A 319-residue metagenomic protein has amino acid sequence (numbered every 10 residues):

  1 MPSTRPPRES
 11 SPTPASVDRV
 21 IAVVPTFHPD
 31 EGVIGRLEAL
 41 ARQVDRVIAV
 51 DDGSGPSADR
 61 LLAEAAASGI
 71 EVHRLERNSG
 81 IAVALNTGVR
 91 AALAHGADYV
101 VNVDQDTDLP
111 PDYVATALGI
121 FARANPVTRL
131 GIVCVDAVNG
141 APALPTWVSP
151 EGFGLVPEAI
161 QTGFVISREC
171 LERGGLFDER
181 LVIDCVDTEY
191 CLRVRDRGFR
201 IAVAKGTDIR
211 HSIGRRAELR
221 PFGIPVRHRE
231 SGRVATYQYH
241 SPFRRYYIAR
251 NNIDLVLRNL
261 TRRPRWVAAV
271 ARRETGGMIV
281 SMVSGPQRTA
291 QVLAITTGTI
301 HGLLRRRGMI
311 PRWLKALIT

Functional and structural regions predicted by a protein language model:
V23-Q43: Short, well-formed alpha-helical segments that are part of the catalytic scaffolds of diverse glycosyltransferases
D51-L61, R77, T107: A conserved acidic beta->alpha catalytic loop
A66-V83, T87, A91: Conserved donor nucleotide-binding strand/loop of the catalytic core
A97-D108: Short beta-strand-to-loop acidic/aromatic patch adjacent to the donor-nucleotide binding site
P111-P145: Conserved donor NDP-sugar-binding/catalytic core segment of glycosyltransferases
S149-I166, A235-H240: A recurrent flexible, glycine/aromatic-enriched loop bordering the glycosyltransferase active site that acts as
C170, G174-G175, R180-R215: A short, conserved alpha-helix in the catalytic core of glycosyltransferases
I201, K205-Q291: Active-site-adjacent helix/loop segment of glycosyltransferases that harbors family-specific signature motifs
